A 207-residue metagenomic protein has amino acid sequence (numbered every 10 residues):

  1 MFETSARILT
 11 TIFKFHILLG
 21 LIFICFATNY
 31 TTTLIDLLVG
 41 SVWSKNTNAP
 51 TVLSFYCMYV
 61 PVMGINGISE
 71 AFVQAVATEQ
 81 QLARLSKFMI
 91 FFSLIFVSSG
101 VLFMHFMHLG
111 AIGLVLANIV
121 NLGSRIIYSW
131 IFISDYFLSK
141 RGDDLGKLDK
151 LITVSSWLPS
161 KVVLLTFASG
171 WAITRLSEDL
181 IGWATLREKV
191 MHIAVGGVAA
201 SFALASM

Functional and structural regions predicted by a protein language model:
M1-I12, A71-A83, Y136-D149: Transmembrane-helix boundary and interhelical linker motifs in polytopic inner-membrane proteins
F2-L18, I22, F26-Y30, A49-L53 (+1 more regions): Interfacial transmembrane-helix starts/ends
T10, A27-P61, E79, I112 (+1 more regions): Interfacial segments at transmembrane-helix termini and the short loops linking adjacent helices
T11, V60, M89-L94, N118-I126: Residue-level recognition of pore/gate-forming positions within transmembrane alpha-helices of multi-pass
F15-T28, F106, I112-F137: Short alpha-helical transmembrane segments in multi-pass integral membrane proteins
C25, N29, W43-S69, K87 (+3 more regions): Alpha-helical transmembrane segments of multi-pass membrane proteins
F55-F91, V101-M104: Membrane-interface junctions at transmembrane-helix termini in multi-pass inner-membrane proteins
F88-S98, K150-M207: Transmembrane alpha-helical segments of multi-pass transport proteins
